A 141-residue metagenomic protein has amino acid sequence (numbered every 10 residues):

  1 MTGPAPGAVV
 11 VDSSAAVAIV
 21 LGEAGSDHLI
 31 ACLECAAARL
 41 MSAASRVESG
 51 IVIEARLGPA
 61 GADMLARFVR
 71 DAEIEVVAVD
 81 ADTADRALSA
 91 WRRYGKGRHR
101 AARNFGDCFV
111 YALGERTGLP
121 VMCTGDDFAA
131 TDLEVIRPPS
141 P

Functional and structural regions predicted by a protein language model:
M1-M41, E54-R67, P139: Short, well-structured N-terminal submotif of metal-dependent ribonuclease cores
M1-P6, Y111-P141: Acidic, PIN/NYN-like endoribonuclease modules and their adjacent C-terminal/linker elements
G3-P4, E75-P120: Active-site neighborhoods of divalent-metal-dependent phosphate/nucleic-acid chemistry enzymes
V9, A38-L40, A72-V77, P120: Short loop->beta-strand "edge-of-pocket" segments that line small-molecule binding or catalytic clefts across diverse
A16-V17, R46, F128: A generic structural signal for short hydrophobic patches within well-formed alpha-helices
A43-A44, A81, G125-D126: Short secondary-structure boundary segments
